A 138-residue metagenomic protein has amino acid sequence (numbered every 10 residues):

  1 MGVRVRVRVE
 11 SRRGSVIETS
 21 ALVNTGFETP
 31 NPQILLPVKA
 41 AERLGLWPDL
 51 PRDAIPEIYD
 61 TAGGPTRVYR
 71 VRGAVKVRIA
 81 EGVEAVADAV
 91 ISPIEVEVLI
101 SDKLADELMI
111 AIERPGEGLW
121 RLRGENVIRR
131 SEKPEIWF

Functional and structural regions predicted by a protein language model:
M1-F138: Pepsin/retropepsin-fold aspartyl endopeptidases
